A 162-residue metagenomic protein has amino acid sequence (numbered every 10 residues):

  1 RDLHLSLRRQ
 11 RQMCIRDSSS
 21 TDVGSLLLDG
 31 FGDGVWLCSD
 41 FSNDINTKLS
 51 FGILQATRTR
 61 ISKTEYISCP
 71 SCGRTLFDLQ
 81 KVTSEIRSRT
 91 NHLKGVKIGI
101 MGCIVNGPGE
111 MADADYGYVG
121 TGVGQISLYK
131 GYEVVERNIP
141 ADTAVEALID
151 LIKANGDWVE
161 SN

Functional and structural regions predicted by a protein language model:
D2-R11, I15: Single conserved hydrophobic/aromatic residue that forms the stacking wall/gate of nucleotide- or nucleobase-binding
R16-S25, N106-A114: Catalytic cores of alpha/beta
L26, C69, C103, M111 (+1 more regions): Conserved, mostly hydrophobic/aromatic
D29-N43, G120-V134: Glycine-rich phosphate-binding active-site loops on the catalytic face of alpha/beta enzymes
N43, C72-L76, I104-E110, A114: Conserved structured catalytic cores and adjacent interaction surfaces of nucleotide-binding/hydrolyzing enzymes
D44-I67, S71-R89: Glycine- and Gly-Pro-enriched alpha-helical subdomains that act as flexible, kink-prone "lid/hinge" or packing modules
V82-A112: Hydrophobic alpha-helical bundle architecture
V123-Y129, V134-D157: Beta-strand/loop-dominated core regions that host nucleotide or nucleotide-derived cofactor-binding catalytic loops
